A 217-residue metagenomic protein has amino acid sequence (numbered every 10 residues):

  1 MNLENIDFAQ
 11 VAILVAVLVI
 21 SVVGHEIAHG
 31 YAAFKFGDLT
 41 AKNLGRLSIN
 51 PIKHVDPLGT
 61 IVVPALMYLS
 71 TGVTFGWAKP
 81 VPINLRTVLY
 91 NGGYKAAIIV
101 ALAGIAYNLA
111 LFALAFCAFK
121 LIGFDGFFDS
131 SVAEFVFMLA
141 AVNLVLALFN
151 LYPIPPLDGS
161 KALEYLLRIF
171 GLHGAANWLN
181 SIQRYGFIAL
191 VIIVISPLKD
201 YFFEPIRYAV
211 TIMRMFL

Functional and structural regions predicted by a protein language model:
M1-L217: Hydrophobic transmembrane alpha-helices and their immediate loop junctions in multi-pass integral membrane proteins
